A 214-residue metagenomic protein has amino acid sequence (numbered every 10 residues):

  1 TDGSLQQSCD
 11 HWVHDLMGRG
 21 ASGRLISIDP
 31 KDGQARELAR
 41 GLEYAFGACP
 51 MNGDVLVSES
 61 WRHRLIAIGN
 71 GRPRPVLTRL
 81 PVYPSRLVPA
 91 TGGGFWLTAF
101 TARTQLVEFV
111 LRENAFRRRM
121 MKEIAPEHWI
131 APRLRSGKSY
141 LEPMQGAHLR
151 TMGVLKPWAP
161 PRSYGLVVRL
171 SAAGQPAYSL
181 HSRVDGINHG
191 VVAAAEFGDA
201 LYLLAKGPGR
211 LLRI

Functional and structural regions predicted by a protein language model:
T1-I214: Sequence-structural signature of mature extracellular/luminal beta-sheet repeat domains, prominently beta-propellers
